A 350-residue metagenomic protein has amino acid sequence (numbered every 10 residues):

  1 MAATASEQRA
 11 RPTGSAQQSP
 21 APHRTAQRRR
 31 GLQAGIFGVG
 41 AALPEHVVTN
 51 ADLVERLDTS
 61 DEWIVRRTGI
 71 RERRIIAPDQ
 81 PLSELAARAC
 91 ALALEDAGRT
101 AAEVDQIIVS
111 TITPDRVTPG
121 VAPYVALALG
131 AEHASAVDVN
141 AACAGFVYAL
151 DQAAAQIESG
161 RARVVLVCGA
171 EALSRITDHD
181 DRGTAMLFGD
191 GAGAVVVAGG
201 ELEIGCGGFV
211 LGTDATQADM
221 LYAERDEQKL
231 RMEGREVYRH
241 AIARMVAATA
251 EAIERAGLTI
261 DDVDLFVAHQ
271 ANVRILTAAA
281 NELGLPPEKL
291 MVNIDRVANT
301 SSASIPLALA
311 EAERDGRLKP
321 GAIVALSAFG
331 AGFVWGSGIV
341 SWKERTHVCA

Functional and structural regions predicted by a protein language model:
A2-D79, D181-A243, A247-A250, F329 (+1 more regions): Condensing-enzyme catalytic core mediating Claisen C-C bond formation in acyl metabolism
A2-T4, S83, A87-C90, L94 (+5 more regions): Claisen-condensing/thiolase-fold acyl-transfer catalytic domains that form or cleave C-C bonds in fatty acid
I36-G38, I64, A93, I107 (+6 more regions): Conserved small-residue
V47-V48, T118-G120, T177-D181, W335-I339: Short acidic, glycine/serine/threonine-rich loops at helix termini
D52-E55, T59, E84, T113-P123 (+2 more regions): A structural motif shared across PLP-dependent enzymes of the aminotransferase-like
T59-S60, L82-A97, V121, H240-A256 (+1 more regions): Short, well-ordered amphipathic alpha-helical segments that serve as non-catalytic structural scaffolds within diverse
A102-S110, D261-H269: Short glycine-rich phosphate-binding loop at a beta-alpha junction
Q156-G189: Flexible, glycine-rich active-site loops centered on histidine and acidic residues that chelate a metal or position
